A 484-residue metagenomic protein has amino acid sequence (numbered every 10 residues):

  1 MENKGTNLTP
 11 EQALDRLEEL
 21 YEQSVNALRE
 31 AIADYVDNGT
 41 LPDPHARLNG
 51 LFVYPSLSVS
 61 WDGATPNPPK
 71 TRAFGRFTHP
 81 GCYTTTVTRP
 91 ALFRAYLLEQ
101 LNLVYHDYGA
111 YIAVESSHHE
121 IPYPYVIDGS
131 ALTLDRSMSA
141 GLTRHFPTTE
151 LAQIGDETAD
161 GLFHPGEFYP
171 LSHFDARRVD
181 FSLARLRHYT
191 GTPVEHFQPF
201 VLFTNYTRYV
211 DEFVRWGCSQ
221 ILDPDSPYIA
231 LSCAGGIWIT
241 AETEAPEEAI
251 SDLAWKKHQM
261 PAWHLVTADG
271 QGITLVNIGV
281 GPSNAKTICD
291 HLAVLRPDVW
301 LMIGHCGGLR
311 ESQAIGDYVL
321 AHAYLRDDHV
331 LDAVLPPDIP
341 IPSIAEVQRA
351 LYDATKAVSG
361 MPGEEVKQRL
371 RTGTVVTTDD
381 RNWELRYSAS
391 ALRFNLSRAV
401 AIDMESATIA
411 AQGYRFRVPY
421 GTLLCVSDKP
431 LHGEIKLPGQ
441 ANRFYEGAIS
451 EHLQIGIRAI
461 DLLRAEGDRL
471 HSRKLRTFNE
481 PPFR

Functional and structural regions predicted by a protein language model:
M1-V299, G307-R484: Accessory terminal and edge-of-domain segments that mediate assembly/interaction and cofactor placement around
